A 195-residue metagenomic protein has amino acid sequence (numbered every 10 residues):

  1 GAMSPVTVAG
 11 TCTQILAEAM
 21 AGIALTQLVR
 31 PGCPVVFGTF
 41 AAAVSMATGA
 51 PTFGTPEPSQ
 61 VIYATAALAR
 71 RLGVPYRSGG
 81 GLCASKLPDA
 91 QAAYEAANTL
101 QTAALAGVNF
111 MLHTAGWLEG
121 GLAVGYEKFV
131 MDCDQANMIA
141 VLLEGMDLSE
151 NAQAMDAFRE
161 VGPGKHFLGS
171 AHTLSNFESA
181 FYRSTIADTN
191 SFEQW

Functional and structural regions predicted by a protein language model:
G1-Q135: Glycine-rich anion/phosphate-binding loop at the beta-strand->alpha-helix junction
E127-W195: Catalytic-core signal marking the mid-to-C-terminal active-site face
